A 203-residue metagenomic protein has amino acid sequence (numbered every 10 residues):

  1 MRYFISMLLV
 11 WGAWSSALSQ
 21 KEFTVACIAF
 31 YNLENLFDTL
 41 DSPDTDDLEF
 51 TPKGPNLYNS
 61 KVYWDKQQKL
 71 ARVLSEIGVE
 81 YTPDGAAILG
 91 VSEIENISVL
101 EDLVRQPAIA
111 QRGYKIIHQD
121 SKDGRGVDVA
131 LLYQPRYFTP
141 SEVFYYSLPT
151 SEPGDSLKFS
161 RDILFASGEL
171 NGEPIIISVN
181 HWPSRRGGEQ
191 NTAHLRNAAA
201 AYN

Functional and structural regions predicted by a protein language model:
M1-F23: Bacterial Sec-dependent N-terminal signal peptides
L18-P107, Q111, I117-V127, A200-A201: N-terminal, active-site-proximal structural segment of metallo-dependent hydrolase catalytic domains
K21-I28, F37, Y137-F138, F159-S184: Beta-strand-turn-beta hairpins that frame and shape the catalytic cleft of phosphate-ester-processing enzymes
D44-D47, E173-L195: Active-site His/acidic residue clusters
I94-P174: Structured beta-strand-rich core segments of catalytic domains in phosphoester-bond hydrolases
L195-N203: Long, well-ordered alpha-helical scaffolding segments within enzyme catalytic domains, especially pronounced
